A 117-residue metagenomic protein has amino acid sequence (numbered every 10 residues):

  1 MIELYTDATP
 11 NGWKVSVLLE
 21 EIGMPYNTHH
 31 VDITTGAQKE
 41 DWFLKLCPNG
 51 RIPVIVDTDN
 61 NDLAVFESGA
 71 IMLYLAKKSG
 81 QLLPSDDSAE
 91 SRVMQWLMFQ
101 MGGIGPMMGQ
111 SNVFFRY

Functional and structural regions predicted by a protein language model:
M1-Y117: GST-like domain detector, emphasizing the conserved glutathione-binding G-site in the N-terminal thioredoxin-like
